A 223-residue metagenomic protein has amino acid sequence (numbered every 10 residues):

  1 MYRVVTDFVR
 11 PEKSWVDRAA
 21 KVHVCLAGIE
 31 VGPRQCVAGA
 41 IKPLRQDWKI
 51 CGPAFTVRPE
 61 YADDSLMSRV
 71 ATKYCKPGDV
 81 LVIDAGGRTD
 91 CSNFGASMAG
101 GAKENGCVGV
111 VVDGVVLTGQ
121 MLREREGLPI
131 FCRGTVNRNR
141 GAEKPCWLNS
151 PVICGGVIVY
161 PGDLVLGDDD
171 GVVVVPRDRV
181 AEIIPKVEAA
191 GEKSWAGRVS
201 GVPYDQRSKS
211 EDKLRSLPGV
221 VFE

Functional and structural regions predicted by a protein language model:
M1-P161, G167, V175-E223: Feature captures the catalytic cores and cofactor-binding loops of soluble hydro-lyases/lyases that act on carboxylate
